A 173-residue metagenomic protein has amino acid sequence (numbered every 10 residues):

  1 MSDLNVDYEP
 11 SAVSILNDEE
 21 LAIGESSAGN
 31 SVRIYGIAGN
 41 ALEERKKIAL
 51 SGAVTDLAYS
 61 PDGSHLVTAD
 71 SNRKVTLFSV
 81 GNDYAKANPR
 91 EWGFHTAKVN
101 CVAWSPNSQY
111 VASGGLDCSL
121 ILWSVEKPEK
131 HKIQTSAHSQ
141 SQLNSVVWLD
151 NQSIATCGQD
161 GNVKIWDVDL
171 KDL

Functional and structural regions predicted by a protein language model:
M1-L4, E43-I48, A87-W92, E129-T135 (+1 more regions): A short beta-strand motif characteristic of beta-propeller blades
L4-P10, I48-V54, W92-V99, T135-L143: WD40/WD-repeat beta-propeller blade N-cap
L16-D18, P61-D62, P106-N107, L149-N151: Residue-level detector of Asp-centered blade-edge/turn motifs that repeat once per structural unit in beta-propeller
G24-A28, A69-N72, S113-D117, C157-D160: Conserved strand-to-loop turn within each blade of WD40 beta-propeller repeats
V32-G36, V75-S79, L120-S124, V163-D167: WD40-repeat beta-propellers
N144-D172: Blade-level signature of beta-propeller repeat domains, shared across WD40, Kelch, NHL, RCC1 and BNR/Asp-box propellers
